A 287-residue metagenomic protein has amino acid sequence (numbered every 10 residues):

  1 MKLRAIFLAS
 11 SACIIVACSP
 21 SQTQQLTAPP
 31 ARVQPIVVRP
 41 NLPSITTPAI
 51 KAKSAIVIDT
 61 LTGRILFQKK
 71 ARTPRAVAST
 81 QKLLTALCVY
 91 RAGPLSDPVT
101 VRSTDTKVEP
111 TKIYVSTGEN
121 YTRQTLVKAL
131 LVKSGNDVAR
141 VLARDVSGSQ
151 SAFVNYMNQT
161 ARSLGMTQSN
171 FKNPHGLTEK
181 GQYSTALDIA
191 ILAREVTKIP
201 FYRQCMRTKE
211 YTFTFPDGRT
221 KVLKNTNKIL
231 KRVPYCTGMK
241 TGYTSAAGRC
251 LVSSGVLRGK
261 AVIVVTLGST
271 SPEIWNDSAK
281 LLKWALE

Functional and structural regions predicted by a protein language model:
M1-F7: Bacterial N-terminal signal peptides that target proteins for export
F7, S44-T46, T244, S253: Residues embedded in well-ordered secondary-structure elements
L8-I15: Bacterial N-terminal signal peptides
S10, S103, M157, M206-K209: A general structural motif at alpha-helix termini
S19-Q22, T167, T178-E287: Domain-terminus/edge residues, biased toward the C-terminal soluble/receptor-binding domains of extracytoplasmic
S21-L187, I191-P200, L257: Active-site-adjacent loops and short helices of periplasmic peptidoglycan-processing enzymes
